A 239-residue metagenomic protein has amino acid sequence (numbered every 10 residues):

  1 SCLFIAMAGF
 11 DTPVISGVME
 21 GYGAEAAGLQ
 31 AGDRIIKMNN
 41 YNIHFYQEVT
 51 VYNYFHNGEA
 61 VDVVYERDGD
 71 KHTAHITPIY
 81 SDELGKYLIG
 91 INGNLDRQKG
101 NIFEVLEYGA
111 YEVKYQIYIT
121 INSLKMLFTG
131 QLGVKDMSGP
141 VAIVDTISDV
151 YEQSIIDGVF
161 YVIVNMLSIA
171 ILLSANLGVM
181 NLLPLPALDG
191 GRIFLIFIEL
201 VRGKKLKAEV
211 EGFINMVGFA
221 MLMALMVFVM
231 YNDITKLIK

Functional and structural regions predicted by a protein language model:
S1, L172-N181, L222-V229: Alpha-helical transmembrane segments of multi-pass membrane proteins
S1-V14, A224: Internal alpha-helical transmembrane segments
A8-A26, Q30: Alpha-helical transmembrane signal-anchor/signal-peptide segments
A8-D11, P184, N232-K239: Juxtamembrane transmembrane-helix termini
E25-Y46, V113: Conserved PDZ fold ligand-binding element
A26, Q30, I36-K37, V51-G93: PDZ-domain C-terminal substructure recognizer with occasional recognition of PDZ-binding tails
P78-L177, F194-V217, N232-K239: Functional transmembrane alpha-helices
L183-I193: Transmembrane helix boundary and interhelical junction motifs in multipass membrane proteins
